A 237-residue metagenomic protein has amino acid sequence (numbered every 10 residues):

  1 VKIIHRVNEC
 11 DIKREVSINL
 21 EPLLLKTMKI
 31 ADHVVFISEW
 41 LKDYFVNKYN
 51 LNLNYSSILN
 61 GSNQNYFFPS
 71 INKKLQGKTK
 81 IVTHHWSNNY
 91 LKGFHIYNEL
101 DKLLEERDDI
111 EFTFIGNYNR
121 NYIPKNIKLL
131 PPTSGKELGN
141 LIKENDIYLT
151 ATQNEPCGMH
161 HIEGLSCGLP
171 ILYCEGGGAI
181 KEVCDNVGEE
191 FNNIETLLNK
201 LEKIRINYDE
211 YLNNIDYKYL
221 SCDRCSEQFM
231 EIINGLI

Functional and structural regions predicted by a protein language model:
E15-I18, G61-K78: Acidic anion/phosphate-binding donor-loop and adjacent secondary structure in glycosyltransferase catalytic cores
S17-V34: Membrane-proximal helix-turn-helix segments that form the acceptor-binding/catalytic region of lipid-linked
D32-P69: Donor nucleotide-sugar binding/catalytic pocket of nucleotide-sugar-dependent glycosyltransferases
K73-K102, T113: Conserved donor-binding/catalytic core segment of Leloir-type glycosyltransferases
G116-G139: Nucleotide-activated donor-binding/catalytic signature segment of Leloir-type glycosyltransferases, i.e., the conserved
Q153: Aromatic "clamp/platform" in nucleotide-sugar-dependent glycosyltransferases that forms part of the donor/acceptor
P170-C174: Short hydrophobic beta-strand element within catalytic cores of glycosyltransferases and related nucleotide-activated
I206-I237: A charged, aromatic-enriched C-terminal amphipathic alpha-helix characteristic of glycosyltransferases across folds
